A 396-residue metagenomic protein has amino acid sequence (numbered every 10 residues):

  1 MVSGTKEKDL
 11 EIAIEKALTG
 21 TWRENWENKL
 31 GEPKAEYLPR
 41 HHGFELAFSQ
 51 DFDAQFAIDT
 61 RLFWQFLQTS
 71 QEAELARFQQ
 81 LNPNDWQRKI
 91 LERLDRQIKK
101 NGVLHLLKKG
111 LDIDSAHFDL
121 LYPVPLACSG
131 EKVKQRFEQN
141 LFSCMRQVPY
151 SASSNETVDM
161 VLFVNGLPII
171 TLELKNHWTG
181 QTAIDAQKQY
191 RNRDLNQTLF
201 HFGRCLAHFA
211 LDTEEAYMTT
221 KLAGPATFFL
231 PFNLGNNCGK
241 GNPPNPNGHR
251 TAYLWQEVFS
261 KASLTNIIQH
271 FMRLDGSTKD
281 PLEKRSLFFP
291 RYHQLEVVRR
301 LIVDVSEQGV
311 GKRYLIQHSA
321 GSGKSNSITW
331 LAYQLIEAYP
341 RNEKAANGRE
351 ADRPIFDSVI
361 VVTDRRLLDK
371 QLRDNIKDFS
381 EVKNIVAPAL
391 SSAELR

Functional and structural regions predicted by a protein language model:
V2-V359, T363, L367-K383: ATP-dependent helicase/translocase motor core
K377-R396: Inter-Walker segment of RecA-like/P-loop motor cores
